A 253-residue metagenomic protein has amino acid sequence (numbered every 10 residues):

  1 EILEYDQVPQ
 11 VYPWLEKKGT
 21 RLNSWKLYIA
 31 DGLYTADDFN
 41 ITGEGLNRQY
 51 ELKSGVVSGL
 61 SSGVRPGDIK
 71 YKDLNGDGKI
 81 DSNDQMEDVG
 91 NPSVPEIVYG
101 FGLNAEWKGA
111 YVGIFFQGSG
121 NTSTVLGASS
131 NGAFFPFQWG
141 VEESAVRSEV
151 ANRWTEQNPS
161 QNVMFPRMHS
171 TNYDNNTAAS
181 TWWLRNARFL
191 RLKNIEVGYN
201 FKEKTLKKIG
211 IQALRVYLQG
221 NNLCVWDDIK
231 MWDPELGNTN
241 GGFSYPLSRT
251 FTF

Functional and structural regions predicted by a protein language model:
E1-I2, W107-G109, G118-T122, N194 (+2 more regions): Transmembrane beta-strands of outer-membrane beta-barrel pores
E1-N91, E142, V146, A151-E156: Conserved small-residue
D6-L15, S129-W139, M231-G241: Flexible, surface-exposed loop regions and adjacent strand-edge segments of Gram-negative outer-membrane beta-barrel
V64-P66, G120-R215: Extracytoplasmic gating/loop element in the C-terminal half of outer-membrane beta-barrel translocons and assembly
G100-G102, N194-G198, T252: Membrane-embedded beta-strand positions in outer-membrane beta-barrel channels/transporters
G109-G113, K204-T205: Repeated loop/turn-to-beta-strand initiation elements of outer-membrane beta-barrel proteins
I114, V216-L218: Membrane-embedded beta-strand positions of outer-membrane beta-barrel proteins
L247-F253: Outer-membrane beta-barrel "beta-signal"
